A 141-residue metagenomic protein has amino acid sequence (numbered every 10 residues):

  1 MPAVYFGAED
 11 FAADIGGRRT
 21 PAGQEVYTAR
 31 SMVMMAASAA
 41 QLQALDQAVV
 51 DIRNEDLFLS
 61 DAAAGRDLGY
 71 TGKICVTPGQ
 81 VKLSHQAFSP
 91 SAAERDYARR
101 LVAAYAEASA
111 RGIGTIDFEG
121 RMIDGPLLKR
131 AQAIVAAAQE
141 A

Functional and structural regions predicted by a protein language model:
M1-A141: Expand to "…catalyze enediolate/carbanion chemistry for C-C bond making/breaking, isomerization, decarboxylation
